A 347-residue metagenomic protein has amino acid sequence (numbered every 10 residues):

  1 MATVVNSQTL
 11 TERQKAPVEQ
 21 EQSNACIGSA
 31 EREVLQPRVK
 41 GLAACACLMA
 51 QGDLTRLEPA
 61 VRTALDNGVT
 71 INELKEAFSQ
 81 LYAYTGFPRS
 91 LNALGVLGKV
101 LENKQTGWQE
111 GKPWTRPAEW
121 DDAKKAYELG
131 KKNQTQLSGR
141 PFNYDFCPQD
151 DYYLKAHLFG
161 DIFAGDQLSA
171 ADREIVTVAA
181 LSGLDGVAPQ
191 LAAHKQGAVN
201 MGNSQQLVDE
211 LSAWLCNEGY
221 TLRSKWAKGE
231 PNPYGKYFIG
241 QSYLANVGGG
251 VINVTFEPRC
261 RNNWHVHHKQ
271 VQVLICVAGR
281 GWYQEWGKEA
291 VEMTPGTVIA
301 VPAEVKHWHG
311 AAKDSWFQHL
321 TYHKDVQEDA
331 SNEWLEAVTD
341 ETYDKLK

Functional and structural regions predicted by a protein language model:
A2-V39, A50-D66, R89-A170, A192 (+2 more regions): Acidic, glycine/proline-rich low-complexity segments that act as flexible tails and inter-domain linkers
K40-L48, L74-F78, D172-S182: Short, structured motif recognition centered on aromatic/hydrophobic residues
E76, T85-P88: Substrate/cofactor-recognition hotspot
A118-Q134, E328-K347: Acidic/histidine-enriched, glycine/proline-rich intrinsically disordered or flexible terminal extensions
L222-G250, N263, N332-K347: A short, N-terminal "cap"/entry segment at the start of jelly-roll beta-barrel domains of the cupin/DSBH fold
I252-H267: Conserved short histidine dyad/triad with adjacent acidic residue
R261, H268-P295, V305: A short beta-strand-loop-beta hairpin characteristic of the jelly-roll/cupin
P295, A303-A330: Ligand-binding loop in jelly-roll beta-barrel domains
